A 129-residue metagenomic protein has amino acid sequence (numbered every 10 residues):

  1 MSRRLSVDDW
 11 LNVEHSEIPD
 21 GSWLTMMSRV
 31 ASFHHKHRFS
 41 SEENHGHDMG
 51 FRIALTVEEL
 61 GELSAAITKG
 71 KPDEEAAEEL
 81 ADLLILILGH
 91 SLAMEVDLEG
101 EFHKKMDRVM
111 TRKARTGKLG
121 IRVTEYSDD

Functional and structural regions predicted by a protein language model:
M1-L80, L84-D129: Flexible "arm" and connector segments at domain edges
